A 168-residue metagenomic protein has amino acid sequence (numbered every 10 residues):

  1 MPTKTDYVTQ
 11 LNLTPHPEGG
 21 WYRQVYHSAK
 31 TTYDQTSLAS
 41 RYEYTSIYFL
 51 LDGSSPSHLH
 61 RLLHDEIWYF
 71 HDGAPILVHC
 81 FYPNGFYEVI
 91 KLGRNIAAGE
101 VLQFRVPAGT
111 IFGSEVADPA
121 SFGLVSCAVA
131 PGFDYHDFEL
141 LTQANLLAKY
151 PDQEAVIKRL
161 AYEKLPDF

Functional and structural regions predicted by a protein language model:
M1-F104, G113-S114, P119-S121, P131 (+1 more regions): Non-catalytic, conserved peripheral segments adjacent to functional cores
S126, F133-F138: N-terminal segments that mediate ammonia production and transfer in glutamine-dependent amidotransferase systems
